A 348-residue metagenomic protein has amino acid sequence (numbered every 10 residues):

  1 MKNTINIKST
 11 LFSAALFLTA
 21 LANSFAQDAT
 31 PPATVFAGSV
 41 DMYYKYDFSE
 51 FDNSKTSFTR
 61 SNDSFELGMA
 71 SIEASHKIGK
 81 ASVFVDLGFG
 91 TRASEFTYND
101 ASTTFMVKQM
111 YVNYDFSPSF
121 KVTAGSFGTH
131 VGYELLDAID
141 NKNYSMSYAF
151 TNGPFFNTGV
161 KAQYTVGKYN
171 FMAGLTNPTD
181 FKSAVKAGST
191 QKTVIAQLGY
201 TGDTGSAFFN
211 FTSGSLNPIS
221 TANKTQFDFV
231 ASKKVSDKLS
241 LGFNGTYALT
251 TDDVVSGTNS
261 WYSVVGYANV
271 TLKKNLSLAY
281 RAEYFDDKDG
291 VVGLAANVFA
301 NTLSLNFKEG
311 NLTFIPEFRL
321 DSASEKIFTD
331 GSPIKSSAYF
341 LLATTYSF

Functional and structural regions predicted by a protein language model:
M1-P32: Cleavable N-terminal export/targeting peptides
D28-Y44: Short N-terminal segments immediately surrounding and downstream of signal-peptide cleavage
P31, K77-G79, S117-S119, V166-Y169 (+4 more regions): Outer-membrane beta-barrel channels and translocator barrels
A37-S39, F84-D86, T123-G125, G174 (+3 more regions): Outer-envelope exported proteins of Gram-negative bacteria
G38, M42, L67, I72-H76 (+9 more regions): Residues on the lipid-exposed face of transmembrane beta-strands in outer-membrane beta-barrel proteins
Y43-E66, A93-Q109, S117-G199, F208-S215: Surface-exposed coil loops of outer-membrane beta-barrel proteins
T56-T59, A93-T103, T204-F348: Outer-membrane beta-barrel pore domains
R60-T91: Glycine- and aromatic-enriched membrane insertion/assembly motifs of diderm outer-membrane and organelle channel
